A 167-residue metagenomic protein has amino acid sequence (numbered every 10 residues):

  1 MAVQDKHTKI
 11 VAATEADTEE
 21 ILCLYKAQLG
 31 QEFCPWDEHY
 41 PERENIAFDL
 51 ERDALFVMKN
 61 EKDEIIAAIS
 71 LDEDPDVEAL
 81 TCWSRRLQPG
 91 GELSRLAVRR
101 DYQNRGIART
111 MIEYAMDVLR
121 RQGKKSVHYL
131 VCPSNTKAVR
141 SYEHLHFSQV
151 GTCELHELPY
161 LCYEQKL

Functional and structural regions predicted by a protein language model:
T8-C23: A short beta-loop-alpha structural element at the N-terminal edge of CoA-dependent acyl/N-acetyltransferase catalytic
L22, K26-F48: Conserved GNAT-fold acetyl-CoA-binding loop/helix
A54-I69: Conserved beta-hairpin
A68-R95: Conserved acyl-donor/pantetheine-binding loop and adjacent beta-alpha core of acyl/acetyltransferases and related
V98, N104-D117, R140-H144: Conserved acetyl-CoA-binding loop-helix of GNAT-fold acetyltransferases
I112, L119-V131: Conserved GNAT acetyl-CoA-binding A-motif
Y129-A138, L155-P159: Conserved beta-strand-loop-alpha-helix junction that forms the acyl-donor binding cleft
E143-G151: Conserved acetyl-CoA-binding loop of GNAT-fold acetyltransferases
